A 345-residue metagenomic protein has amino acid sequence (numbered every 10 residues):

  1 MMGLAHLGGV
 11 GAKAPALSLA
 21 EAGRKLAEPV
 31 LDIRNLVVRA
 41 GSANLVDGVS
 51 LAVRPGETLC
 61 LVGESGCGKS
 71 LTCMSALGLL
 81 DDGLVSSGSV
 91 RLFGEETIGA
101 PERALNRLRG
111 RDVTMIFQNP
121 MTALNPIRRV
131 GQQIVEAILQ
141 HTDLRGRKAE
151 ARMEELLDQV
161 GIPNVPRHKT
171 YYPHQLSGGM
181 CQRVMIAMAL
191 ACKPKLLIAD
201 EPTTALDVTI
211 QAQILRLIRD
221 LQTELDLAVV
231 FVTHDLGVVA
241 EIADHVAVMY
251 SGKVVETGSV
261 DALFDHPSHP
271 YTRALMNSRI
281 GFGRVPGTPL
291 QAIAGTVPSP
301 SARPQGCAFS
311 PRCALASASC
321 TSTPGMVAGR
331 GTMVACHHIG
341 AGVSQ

Functional and structural regions predicted by a protein language model:
L4, S18-L19, G23-P29, P163-R167 (+1 more regions): Short catalytic/signature loops enriched in Gly
V85-E96: Conserved ABC transporter NBD signature motif
E96, K148-R167, M276-N277: Conserved ABC ATPase "signature" region
T97-T114, Q140, G146, A262-P267 (+1 more regions): ABC ATPase NBD coupling module
A191-K195: A short, proline-enriched helix->beta-strand linker immediately N-terminal to the Walker B motif in ABC-type P-loop
I198, P202, L206-T288: P-loop NTP-binding/switch modules centered on Walker-like glycine-rich loops
